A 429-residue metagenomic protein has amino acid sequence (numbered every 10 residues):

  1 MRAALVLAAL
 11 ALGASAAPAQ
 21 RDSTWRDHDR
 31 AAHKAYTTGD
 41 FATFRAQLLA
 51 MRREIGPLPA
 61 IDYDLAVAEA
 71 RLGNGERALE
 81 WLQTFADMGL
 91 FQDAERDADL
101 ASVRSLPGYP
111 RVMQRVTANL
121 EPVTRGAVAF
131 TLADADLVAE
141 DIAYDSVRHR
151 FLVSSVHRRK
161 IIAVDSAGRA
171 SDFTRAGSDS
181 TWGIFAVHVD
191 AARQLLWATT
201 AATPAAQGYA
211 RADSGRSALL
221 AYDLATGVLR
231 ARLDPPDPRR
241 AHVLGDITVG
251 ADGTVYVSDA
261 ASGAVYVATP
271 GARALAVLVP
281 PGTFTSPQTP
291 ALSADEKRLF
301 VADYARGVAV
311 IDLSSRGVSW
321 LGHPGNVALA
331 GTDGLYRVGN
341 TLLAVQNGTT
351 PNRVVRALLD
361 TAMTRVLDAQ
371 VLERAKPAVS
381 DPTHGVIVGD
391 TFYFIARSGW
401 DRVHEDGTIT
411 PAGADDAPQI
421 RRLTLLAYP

Functional and structural regions predicted by a protein language model:
A118-F130, A210-D252, S258: Asp-box/WD-like beta-propeller blade repeats and closely related beta-sheet repeat scaffolds
L120-I162, D416: Beta-strand-rich domains and repeat architectures in extracellular enzymes and scaffolds, especially beta-propellers
A133-R148, V156, S178-P204, P236-V255 (+4 more regions): Beta-rich, blade/repeat-based domains predominating in secreted/periplasmic proteins but also intracellular
V156, A201-T203, A260-S262, P270 (+4 more regions): Short loop/turn segments immediately following the C-termini of beta-strands
V164-R169, D223-V228, T269-R273, D312-R316 (+2 more regions): Short loop/turn segments that connect beta-strands within beta-propeller blades
A198-R216, R397-A417: Short, conserved, GDST-rich strand-edge loop motifs in beta-rich repeat architectures
